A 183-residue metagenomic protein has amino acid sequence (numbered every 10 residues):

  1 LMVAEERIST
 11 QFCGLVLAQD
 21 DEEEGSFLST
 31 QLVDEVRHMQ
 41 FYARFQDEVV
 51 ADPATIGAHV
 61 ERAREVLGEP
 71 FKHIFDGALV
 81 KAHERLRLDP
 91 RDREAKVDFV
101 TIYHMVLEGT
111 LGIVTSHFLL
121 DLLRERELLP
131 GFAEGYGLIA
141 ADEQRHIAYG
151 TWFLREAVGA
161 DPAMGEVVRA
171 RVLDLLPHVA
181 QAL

Functional and structural regions predicted by a protein language model:
L1-L183: Non-heme di-metal
